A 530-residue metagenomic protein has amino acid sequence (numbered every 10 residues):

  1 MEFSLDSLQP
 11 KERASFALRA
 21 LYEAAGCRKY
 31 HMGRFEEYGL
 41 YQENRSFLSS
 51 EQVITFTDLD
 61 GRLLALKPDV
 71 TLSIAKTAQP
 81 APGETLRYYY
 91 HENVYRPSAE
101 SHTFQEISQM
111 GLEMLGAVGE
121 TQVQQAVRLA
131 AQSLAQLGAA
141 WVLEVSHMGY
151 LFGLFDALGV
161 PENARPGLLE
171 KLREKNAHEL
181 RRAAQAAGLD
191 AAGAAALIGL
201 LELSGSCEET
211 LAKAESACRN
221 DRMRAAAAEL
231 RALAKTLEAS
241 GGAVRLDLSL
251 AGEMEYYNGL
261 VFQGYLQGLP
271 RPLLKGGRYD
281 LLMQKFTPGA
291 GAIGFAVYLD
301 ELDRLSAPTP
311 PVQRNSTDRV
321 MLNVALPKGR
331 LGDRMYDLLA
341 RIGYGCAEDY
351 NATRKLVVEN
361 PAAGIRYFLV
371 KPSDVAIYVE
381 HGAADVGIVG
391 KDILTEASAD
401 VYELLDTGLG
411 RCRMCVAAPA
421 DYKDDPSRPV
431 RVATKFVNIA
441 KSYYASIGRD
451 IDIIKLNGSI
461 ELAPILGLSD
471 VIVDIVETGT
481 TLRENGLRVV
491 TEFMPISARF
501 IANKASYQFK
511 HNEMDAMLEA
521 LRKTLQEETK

Functional and structural regions predicted by a protein language model:
M1-L64, Q124, R128: TRNA-binding/sensing appendages of the translation machinery
D6, E113-T121, A139-V142, G167-K171 (+4 more regions): Flexible, glycine/proline-enriched loop segments at strand-loop-helix junctions that form or flank small-ligand binding
S7-A25, E36-E37, D69-P82, Y89-A139 (+1 more regions): Positively charged, Gly/Ser-enriched RNA/tRNA-binding surfaces
M32-E51, S146-D156, L250-G259, E461-L466: Beta-rich nucleic-acid/ligand-interaction surfaces
Q52-S101, V375, E380-V389: Glycine-rich, N-terminal phosphate-binding loop and its surrounding beta-alpha-beta segment
D60-R62, M114-E120, S506: A generic structural motif
L151-G242, E477, G486-R488, K510-K530: Long, charged alpha-helical interface segments
T317-K530: Domain-level signature for soluble enzymes in the chorismate/prephenate branch of the shikimate pathway
